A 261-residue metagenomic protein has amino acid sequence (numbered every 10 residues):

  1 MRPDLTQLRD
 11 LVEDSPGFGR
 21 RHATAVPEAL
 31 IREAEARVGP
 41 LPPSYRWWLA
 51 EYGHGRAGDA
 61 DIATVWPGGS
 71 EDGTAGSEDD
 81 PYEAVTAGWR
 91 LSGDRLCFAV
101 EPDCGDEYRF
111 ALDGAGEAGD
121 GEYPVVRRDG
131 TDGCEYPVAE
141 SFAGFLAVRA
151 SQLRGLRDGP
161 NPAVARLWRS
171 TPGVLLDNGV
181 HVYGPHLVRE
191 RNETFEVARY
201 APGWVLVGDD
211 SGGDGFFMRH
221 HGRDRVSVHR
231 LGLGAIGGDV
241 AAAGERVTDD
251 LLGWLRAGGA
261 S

Functional and structural regions predicted by a protein language model:
M1-R109, R149-R223, G258-S261: A surface-exposed partner-binding patch
L41, W48-L49, F145, R230 (+1 more regions): Broad hydrophobic/π-residue packing in well-ordered secondary structure
T64-G73, A111-D113, V138-S141, G184 (+3 more regions): Helix N-cap / beta->alpha transition motif
E78-V85, S227, G232-V247: Short flexible/disordered coil segments
V100-P102, D129, S211, G232-A235: Short, flexible loop/turn elements at secondary-structure junctions
G114-E117, F142-G144, H221-D224, G234-A235: A short, sequence-level motif marking secondary-structure junctions
A118-R128, D224-G234: Intrinsically disordered, low-complexity regulatory segments enriched in Ser/Thr/Pro and charged residues
P124-Q152, G234-G259: Compact, glycine/acidic-enriched structural inserts
